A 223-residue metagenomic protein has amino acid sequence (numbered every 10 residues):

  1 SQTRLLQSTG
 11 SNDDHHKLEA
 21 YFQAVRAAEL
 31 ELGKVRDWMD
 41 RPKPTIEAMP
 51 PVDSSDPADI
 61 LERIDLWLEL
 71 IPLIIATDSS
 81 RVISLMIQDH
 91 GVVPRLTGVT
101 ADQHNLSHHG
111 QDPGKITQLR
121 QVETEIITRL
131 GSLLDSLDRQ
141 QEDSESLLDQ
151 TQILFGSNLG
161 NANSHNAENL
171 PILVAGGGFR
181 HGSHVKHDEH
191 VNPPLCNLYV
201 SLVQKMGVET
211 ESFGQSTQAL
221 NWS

Functional and structural regions predicted by a protein language model:
S1-S223: Ligand-binding pockets and gating/stacking loops
